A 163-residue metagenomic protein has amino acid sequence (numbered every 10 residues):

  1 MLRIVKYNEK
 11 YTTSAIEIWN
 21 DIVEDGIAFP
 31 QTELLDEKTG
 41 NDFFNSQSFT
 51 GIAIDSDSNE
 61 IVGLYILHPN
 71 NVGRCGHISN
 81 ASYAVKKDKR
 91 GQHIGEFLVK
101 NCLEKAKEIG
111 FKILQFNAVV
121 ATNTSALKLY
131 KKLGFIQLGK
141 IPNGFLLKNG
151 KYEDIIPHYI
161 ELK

Functional and structural regions predicted by a protein language model:
L2-A15: A short beta-loop-alpha structural element at the N-terminal edge of CoA-dependent acyl/N-acetyltransferase catalytic
I16-E33: Helix-loop element at the rim of GNAT/NAT acetyltransferase active sites that forms part of the acceptor-substrate
A28-D88, V99-K100, K105, E161-L162: Acetyl-CoA-dependent GNAT
Y83, I141, K148-K163: Terminal substrate-recognition subdomain of acyl/acetyltransferases
V85, G91-E108, L127-K132: Conserved acetyl-CoA-binding loop-helix of GNAT-fold acetyltransferases
A106-V119: Conserved GNAT acetyl-CoA-binding A-motif
F116-A126, G144-N149: Conserved beta-strand-loop-alpha-helix junction that forms the acyl-donor binding cleft
K131-K140: Conserved acetyl-CoA-binding loop of GNAT-fold acetyltransferases
